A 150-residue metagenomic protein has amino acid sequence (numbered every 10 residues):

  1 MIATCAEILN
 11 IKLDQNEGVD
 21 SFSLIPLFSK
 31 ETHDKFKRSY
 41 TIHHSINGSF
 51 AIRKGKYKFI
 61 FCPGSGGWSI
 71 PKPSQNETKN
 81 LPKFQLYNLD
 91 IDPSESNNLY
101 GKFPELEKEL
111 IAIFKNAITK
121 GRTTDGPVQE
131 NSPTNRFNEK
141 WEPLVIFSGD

Functional and structural regions predicted by a protein language model:
M1, K54, G64-G66, T78-Q85 (+1 more regions): Long, internal low-complexity/basic segments
I2-Q85, L89, N138: C-terminal cap/loop subdomain of S1 sulfatases and analogous C-terminal strand-loop tails that border
